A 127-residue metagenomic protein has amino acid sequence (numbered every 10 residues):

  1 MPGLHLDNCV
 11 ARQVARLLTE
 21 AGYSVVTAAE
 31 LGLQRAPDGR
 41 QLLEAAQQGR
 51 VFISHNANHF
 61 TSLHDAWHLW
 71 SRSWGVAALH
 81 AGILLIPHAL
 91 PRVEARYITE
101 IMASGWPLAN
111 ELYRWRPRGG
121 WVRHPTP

Functional and structural regions predicted by a protein language model:
M1-P2, R16-E20, I53-H59: Short, mixed-charge, low-aromatic patches
P2-N8, R12, L33, G39-L42 (+1 more regions): Acidic, PIN/NYN-like endoribonuclease modules and their adjacent C-terminal/linker elements
V10-E20, S24: Short, charged N-terminal beta->alpha structural module
A21, Q48, H80-A81: Structured helix-beta-strand junction loops
S24-A36: Conserved BB-loop
D38, E44-A46, R50-D65: Acidic, metal-binding active-site segment of PIN/NYN-like and related structure-specific nucleases
